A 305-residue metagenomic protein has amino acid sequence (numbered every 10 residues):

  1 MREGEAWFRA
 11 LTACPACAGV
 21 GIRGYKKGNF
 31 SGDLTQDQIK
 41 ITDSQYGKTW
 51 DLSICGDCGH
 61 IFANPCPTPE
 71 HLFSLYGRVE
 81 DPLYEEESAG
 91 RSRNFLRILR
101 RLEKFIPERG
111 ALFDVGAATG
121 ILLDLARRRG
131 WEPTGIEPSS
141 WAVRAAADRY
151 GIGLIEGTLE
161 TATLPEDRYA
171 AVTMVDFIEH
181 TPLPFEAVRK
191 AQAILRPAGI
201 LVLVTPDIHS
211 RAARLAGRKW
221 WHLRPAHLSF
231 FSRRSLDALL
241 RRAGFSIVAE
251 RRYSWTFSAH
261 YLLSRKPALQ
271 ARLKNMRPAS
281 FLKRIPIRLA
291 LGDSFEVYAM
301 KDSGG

Functional and structural regions predicted by a protein language model:
M1-E86: N-terminal juxtadomain amphipathic helix that follows a signal peptide/anchor or precedes a small N-terminal auxiliary
M1-L11, G28-K48, A249-G305: A C-terminal cap/extension of S-adenosyl-L-methionine-dependent methyltransferases that defines the acceptor-substrate
A10-L11, L96-L215, L228-F245, S294-D302: Conserved SAM-binding loop
I22-R23, L154, I247-E250: Generic structural signal for residues in well-ordered beta-strands
L34-I39, G77-Y84, A216-R224, L263-Q270: Short glycine/proline- and charge-enriched loop/turn segments that cap or connect secondary-structure elements
S44-Q45, W220-R234: Acceptor-substrate binding/catalytic loop of class I
F62-N64, H71, I121-L123, R211-A213 (+1 more regions): Short catalytic/ligand-binding loop motif for oxyanion handling, primarily in non-cytosolic enzymes, centered on
L83-I98: Conserved SAM-binding loop and adjacent beta-strand
